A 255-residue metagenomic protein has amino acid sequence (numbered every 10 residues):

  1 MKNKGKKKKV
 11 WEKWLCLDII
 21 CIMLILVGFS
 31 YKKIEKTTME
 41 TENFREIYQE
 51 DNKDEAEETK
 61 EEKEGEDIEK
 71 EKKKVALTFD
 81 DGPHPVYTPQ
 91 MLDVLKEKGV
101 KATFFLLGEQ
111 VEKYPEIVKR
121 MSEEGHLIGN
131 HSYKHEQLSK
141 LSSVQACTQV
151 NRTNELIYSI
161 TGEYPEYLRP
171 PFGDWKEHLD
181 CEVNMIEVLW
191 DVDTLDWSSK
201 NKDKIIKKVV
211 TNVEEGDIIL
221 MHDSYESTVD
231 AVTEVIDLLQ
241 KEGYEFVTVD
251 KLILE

Functional and structural regions predicted by a protein language model:
M1-E69, K73-V75, D93-A102, E215-E255: Terminal accessory/targeting
I19, D81-G82, S132, W197 (+1 more regions): Generic detector of well-ordered alpha-helical packing
E42-L141, Q145-A146, R152, L156 (+2 more regions): Active-site beta->alpha N-cap acidic-glycine motif
E136-E245, D250-E255: Catalytic domains of cell-wall/extracellular-matrix polysaccharide-remodeling enzymes, centered on de-N-acetylation
